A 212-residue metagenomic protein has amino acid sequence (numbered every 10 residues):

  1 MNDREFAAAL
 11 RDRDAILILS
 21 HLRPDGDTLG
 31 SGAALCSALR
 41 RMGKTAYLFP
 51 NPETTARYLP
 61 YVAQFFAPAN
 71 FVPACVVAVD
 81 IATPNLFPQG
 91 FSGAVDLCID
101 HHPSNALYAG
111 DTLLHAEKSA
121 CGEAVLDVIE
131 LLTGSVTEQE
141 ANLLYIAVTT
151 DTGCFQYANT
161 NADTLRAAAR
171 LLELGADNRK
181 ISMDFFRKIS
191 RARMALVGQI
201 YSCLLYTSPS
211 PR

Functional and structural regions predicted by a protein language model:
M1-L196, C203, S208, R212: Replace "Mg2+/Mn2+-dependent" with "divalent metal-dependent
